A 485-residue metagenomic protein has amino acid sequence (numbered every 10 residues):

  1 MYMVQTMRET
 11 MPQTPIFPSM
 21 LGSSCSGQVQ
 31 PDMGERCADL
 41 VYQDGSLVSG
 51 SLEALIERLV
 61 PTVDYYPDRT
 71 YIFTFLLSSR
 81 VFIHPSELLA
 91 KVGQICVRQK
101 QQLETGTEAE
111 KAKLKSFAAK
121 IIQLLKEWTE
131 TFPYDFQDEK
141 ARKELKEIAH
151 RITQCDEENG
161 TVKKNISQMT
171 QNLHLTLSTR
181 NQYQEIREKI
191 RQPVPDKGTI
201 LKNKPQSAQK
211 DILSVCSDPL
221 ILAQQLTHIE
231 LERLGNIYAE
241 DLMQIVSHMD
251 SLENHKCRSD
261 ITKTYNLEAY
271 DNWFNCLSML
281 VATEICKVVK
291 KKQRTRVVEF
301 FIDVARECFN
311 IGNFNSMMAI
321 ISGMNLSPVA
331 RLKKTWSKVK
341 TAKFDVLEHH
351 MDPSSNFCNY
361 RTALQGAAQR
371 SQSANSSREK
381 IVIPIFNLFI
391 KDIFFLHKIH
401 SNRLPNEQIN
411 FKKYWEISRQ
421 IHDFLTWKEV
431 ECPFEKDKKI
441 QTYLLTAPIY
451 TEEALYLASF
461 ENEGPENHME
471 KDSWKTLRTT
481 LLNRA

Functional and structural regions predicted by a protein language model:
M1-A485: Eukaryotic small-GTPase/lipid signaling interfaces
